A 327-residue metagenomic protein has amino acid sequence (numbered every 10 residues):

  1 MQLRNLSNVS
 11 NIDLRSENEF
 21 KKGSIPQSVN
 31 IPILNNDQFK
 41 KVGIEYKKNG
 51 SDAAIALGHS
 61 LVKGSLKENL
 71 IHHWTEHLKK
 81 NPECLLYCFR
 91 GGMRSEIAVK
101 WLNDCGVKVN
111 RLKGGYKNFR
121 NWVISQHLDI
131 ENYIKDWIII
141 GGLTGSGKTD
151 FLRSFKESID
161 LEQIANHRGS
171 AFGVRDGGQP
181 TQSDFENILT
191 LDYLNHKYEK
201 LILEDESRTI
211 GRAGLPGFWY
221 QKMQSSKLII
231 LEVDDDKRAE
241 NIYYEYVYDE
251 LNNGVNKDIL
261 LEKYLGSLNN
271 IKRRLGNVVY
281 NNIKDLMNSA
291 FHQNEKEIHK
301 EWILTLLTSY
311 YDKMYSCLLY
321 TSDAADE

Functional and structural regions predicted by a protein language model:
N5-L78: Positively charged, proline/Ser/Thr-rich regional signature most characteristic of the Rhodanese/CDC25-like
G58-K113: Catalytic cysteine-centered active loop of the rhodanese-like fold, especially the PTP/DSP P-loop
L66, E245, N253-M314, L318: An accessory alpha-helical subdomain
V109-S125: N-terminal pre-Walker A segment at the start of P-loop NTPase domains
I139-F155: Glycine-rich phosphate-binding P-loop
Q163-P216: Conserved nucleotide-sensing/catalytic segment adjacent to the nucleotide-binding pocket in NTP-handling enzymes
Q224-I242: Conserved phosphate-donor/acceptor-positioning beta-strand/loop module used by diverse small-molecule
Y320-E327: Conserved small/polar residues in nucleotide/adenosyl-binding loops
